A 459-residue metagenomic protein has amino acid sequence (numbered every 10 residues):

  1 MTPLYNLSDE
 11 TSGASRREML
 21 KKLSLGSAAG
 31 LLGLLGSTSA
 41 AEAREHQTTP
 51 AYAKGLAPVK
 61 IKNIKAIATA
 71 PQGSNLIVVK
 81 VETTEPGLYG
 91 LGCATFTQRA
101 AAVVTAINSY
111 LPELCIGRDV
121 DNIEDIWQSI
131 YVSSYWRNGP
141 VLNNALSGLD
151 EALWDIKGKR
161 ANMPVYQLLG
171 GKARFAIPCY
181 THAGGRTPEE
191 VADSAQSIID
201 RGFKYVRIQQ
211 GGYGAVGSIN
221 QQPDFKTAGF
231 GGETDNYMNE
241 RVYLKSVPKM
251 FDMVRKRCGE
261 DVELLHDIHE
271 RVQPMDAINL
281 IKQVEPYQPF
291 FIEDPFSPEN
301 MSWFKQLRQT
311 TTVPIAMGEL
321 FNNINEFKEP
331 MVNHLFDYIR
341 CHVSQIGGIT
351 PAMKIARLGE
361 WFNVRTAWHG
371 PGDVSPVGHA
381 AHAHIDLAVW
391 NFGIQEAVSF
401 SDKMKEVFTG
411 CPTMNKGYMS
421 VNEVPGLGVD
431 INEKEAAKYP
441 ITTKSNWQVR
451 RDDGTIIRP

Functional and structural regions predicted by a protein language model:
M1-S15: N-terminal secretory signal peptides
G13, L34-Q72, V79: C-terminal segment of N-terminal export signals and the immediately downstream linker at the start of the mature
S24-L25, A29-G33, V59, A66-T69 (+4 more regions): Flexible C-terminal active-site loop/helix
I61, G87, L149, N162 (+7 more regions): Conserved, mostly hydrophobic/aromatic
I77-E85, P412: Short beta-strand elements
T84, L88-A161: Metal- or metallocofactor-binding catalytic centers and their adjacent structured scaffolds across diverse enzyme
S109, E113, D125, K282-F291 (+1 more regions): Shared catalytic-loop signature of beta/alpha-barrel
A176, Y180-K305: Metal-dependent enolase-superfamily TIM-barrel catalytic cores that perform enediolate-based chemistry
